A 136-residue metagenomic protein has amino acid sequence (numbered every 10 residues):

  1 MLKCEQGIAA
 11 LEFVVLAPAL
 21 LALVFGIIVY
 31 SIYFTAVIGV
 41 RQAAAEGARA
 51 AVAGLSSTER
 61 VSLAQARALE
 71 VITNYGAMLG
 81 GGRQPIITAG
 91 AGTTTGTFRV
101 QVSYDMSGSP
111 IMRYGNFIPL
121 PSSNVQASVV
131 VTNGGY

Functional and structural regions predicted by a protein language model:
M1-E70: Alpha-helical assembly-interface signal, strongest on the long, hydrophobic N-terminal helix that forms
V37, R49-Y136: Short, conserved structural patches
